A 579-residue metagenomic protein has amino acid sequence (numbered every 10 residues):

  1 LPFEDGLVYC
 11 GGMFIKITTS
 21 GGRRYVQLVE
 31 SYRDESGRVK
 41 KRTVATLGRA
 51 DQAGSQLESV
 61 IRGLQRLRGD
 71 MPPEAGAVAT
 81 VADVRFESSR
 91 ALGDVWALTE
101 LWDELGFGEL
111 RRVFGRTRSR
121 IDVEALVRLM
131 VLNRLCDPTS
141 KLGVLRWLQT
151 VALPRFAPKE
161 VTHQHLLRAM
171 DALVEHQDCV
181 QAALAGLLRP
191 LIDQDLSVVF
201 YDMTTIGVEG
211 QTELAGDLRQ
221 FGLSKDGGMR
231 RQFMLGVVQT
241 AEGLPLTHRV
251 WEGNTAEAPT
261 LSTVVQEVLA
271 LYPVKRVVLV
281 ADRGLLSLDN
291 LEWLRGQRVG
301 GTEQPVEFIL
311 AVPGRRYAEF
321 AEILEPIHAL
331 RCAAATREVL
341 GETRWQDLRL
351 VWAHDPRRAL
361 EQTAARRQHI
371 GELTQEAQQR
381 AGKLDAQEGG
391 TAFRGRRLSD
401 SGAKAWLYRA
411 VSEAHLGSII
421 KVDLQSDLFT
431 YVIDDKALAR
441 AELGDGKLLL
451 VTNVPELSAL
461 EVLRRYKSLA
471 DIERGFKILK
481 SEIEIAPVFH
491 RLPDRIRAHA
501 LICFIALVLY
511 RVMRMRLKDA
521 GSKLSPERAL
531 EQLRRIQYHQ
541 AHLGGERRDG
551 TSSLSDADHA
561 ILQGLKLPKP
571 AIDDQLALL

Functional and structural regions predicted by a protein language model:
L1-A125: Conserved glycine(s) in the ABC-transporter nucleotide-binding domain "signature"
L7-I17, R23-V26, E35-K40, D103-L579: Anion-binding and metal-coordination hotspots
